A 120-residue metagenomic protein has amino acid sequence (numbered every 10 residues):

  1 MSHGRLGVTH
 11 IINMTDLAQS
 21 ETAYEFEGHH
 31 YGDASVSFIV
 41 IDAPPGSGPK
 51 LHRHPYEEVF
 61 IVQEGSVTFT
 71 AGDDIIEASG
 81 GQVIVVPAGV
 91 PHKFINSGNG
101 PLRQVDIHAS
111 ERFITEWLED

Functional and structural regions predicted by a protein language model:
M1-V36, V40, E116-D120: A short, N-terminal "cap"/entry segment at the start of jelly-roll beta-barrel domains of the cupin/DSBH fold
A23-Y24, I39-R53: Conserved short histidine dyad/triad with adjacent acidic residue
E27-H30, G48-H54, I95-S97, E116-D120: Short histidine-centered beta-strand/loop micro-motifs that create catalytic or ligand/metal-coordination sites
I41-A43, R53-F69, I107: Short, conserved beta-strand element in jelly-roll/cupin
V59, S66-T68, I75, P91 (+1 more regions): Structural motif
D74-A88: Short acidic-glycine-tyrosine-enriched beta hairpin
A88-I114: Ligand-binding loop in jelly-roll beta-barrel domains
